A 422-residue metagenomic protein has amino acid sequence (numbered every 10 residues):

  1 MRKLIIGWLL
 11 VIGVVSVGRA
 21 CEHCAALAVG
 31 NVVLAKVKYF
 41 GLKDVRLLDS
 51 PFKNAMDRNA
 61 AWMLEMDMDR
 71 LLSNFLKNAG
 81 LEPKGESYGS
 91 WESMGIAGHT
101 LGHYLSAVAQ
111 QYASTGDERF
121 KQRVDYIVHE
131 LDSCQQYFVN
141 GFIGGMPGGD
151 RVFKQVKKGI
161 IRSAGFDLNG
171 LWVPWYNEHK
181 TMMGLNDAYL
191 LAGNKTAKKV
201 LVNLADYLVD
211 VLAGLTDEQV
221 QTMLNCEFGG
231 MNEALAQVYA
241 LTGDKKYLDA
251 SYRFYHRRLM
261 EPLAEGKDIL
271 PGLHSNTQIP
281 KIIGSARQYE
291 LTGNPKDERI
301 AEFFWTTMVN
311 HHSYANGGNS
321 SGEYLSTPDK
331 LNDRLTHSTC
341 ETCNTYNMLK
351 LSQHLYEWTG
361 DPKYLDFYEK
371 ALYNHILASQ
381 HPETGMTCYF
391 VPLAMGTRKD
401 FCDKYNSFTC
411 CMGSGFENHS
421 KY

Functional and structural regions predicted by a protein language model:
M1-A26: Bacterial Sec-dependent N-terminal signal peptides
C21-Y422: Glycan-recognition and catalytic cores of secretory/periplasmic carbohydrate-active enzymes
